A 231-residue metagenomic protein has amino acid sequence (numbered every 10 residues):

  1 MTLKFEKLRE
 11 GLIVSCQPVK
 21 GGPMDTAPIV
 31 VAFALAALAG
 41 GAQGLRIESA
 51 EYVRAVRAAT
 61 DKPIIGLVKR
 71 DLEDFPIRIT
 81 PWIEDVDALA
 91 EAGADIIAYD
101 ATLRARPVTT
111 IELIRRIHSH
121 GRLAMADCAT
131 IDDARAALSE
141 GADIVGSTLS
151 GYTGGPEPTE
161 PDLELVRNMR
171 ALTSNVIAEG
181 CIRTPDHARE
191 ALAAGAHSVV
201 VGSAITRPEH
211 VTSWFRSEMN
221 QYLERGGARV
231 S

Functional and structural regions predicted by a protein language model:
M1-D87, E91, D132-S139, R216 (+1 more regions): Conserved N-terminal beta1-alpha1 strand-loop-helix module at the mouth
R9-I13, T60-D74, L113-A129, R170-E179: Short beta-strand/loop segments at the ligand-binding rim of alpha/beta enzyme cores
C16-V19, D71-L72, A92-A105, I144-P156 (+1 more regions): Glycine-rich phosphate-binding active-site loops on the catalytic face of alpha/beta enzymes
G41, T60-I64, A92-I96, H118-R122 (+4 more regions): Glycine-enriched alpha-helix->loop->beta-strand junction motifs that scaffold or abut catalytic
A42-S49, I77-I79, V86, D95-P107 (+4 more regions): Catalytic beta/alpha-barrel core
D74-L89, A129-G141, A178, I182-V201: Catalytic cores of alpha/beta
D85, T110-R115, S119, A129-S147 (+1 more regions): Short loop-to-alpha-helix "cap/lid" segments that border enzyme active sites across diverse enzyme classes
V166, A204-S231: C-terminal helical cap(s) of enzyme catalytic domains, especially alpha/beta-barrels
